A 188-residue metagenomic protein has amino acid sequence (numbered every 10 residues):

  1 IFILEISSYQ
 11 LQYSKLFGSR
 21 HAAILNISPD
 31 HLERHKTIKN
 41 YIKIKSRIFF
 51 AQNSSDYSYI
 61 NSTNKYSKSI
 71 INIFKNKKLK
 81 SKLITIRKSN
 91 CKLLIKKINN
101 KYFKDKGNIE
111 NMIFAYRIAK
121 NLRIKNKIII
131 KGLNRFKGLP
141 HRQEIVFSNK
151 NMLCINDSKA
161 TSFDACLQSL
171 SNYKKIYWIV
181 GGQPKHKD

Functional and structural regions predicted by a protein language model:
I1-K80, T85, N90-F103: Flexible active-site lid/hinge loop adjacent to a nucleotide/diphosphate and Mg2+-phosphate binding pocket
K101-D188: Nucleotide phosphate-binding/pyrophosphate-handling subdomain across enzymes that bind or process nucleotide phosphates
